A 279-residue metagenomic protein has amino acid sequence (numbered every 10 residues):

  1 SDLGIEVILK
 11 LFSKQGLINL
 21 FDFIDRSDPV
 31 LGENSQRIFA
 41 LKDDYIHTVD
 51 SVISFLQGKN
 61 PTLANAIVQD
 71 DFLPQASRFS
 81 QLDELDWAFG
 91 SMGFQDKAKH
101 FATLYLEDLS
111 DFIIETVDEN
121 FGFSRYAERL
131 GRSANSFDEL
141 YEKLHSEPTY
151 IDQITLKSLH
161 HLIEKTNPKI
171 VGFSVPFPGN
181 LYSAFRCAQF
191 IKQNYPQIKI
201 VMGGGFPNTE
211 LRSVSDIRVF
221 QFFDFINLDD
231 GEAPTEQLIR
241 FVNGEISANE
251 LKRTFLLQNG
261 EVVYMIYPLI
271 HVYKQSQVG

Functional and structural regions predicted by a protein language model:
S1-G90, F94, F101-Y105, S110 (+1 more regions): Glycine-rich beta-alpha loop elements in corrinoid/cobalamin-binding modules across cobalamin-dependent enzymes
Y273-G279: Radical SAM [4Fe-4S] cluster-binding motif and immediate context
